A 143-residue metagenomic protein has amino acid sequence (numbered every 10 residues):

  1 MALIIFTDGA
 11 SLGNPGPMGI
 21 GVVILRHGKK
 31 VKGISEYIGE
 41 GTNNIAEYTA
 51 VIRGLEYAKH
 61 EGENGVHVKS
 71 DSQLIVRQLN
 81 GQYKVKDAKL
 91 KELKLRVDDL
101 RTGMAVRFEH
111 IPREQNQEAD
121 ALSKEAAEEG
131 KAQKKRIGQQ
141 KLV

Functional and structural regions predicted by a protein language model:
M1-I45, E56-H60, N64, L142: RNase H-like nuclease fold core
T7-N14, I52-Q133, L142: RNase H catalytic domain
E40-I45, T49, V85-A88: Residues at secondary-structure transition points
